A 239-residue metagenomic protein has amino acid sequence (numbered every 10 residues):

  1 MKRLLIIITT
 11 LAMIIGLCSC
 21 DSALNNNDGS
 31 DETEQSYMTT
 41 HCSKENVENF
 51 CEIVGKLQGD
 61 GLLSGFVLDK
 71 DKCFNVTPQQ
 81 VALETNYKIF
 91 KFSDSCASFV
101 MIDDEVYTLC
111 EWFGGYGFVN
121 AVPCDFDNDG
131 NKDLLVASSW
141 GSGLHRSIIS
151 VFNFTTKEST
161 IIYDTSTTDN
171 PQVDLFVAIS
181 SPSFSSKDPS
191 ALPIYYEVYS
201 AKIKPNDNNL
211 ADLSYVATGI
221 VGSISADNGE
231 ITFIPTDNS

Functional and structural regions predicted by a protein language model:
M1-L4: Positively charged n-region of N-terminal signal peptides that target proteins for export
G16-S19: C-terminal motif of bacterial Sec signal peptides marking the signal peptidase cleavage site
D21-V81, K157-S159, D164-S239: Acidic, small-residue rich beta-repeat scaffolds with periodic aromatic anchors
K88, L134-S138, L192-S200: Hydrophobic beta-strand segments that make up the repeating blades of beta-propeller and related beta-repeat
C96-A97, G143-F152, K204-L210, A217-G219: Structural motif
V106-F113, T160-I162: A short beta-strand motif characteristic of beta-propeller blades
V122-F126: Calcium-binding motifs, dominated by EF-hand helix-loop-helix domains
D129: Acidic carboxylate motifs that coordinate Ca2+ or other divalent cations, activating on Asp/Glu
